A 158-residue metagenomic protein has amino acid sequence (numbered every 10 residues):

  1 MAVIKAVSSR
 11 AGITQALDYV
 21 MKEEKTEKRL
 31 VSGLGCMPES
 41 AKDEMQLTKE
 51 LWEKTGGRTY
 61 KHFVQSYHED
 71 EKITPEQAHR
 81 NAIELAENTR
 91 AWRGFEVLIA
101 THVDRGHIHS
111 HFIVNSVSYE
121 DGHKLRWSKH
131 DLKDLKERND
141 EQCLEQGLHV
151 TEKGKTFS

Functional and structural regions predicted by a protein language model:
M1-S158: N-terminal nicking endonuclease/strand-transfer module with a His-rich metal-binding environment and a catalytic Tyr
